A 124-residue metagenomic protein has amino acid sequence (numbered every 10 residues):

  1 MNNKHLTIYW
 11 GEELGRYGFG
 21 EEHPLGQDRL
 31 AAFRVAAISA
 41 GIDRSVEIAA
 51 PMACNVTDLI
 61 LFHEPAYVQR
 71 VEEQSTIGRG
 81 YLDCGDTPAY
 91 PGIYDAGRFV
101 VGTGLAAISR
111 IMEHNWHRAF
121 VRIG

Functional and structural regions predicted by a protein language model:
M1-G124: HDAC/HDAC-like amidohydrolase catalytic core signature
